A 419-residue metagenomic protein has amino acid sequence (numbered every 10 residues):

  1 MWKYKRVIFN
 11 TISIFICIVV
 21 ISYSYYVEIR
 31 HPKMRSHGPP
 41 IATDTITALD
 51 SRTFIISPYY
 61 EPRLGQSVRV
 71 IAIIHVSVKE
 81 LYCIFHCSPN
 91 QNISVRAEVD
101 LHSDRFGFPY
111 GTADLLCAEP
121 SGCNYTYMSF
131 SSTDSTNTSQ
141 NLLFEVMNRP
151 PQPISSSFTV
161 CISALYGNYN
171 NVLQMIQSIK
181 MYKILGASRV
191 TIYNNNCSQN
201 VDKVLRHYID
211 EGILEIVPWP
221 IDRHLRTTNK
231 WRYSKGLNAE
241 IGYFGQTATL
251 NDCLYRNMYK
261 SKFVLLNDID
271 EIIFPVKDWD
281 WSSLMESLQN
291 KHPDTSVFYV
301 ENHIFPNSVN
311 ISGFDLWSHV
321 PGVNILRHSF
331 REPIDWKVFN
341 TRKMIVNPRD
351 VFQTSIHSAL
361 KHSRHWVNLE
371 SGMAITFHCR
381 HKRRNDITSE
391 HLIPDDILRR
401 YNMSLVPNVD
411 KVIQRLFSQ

Functional and structural regions predicted by a protein language model:
W2-E145, S155, Y243, T247 (+2 more regions): Catalytic-site signature of metal-activated, phosphate-bearing donor transferases, centered on the GT-A/GT-A-like
F106, R149-C161, G167, N171 (+2 more regions): Active-site-proximal specificity loops/subdomain of glycosyltransferases
G167, C197-S198, I221-H224, D270-I272 (+2 more regions): Short, solvent-exposed loop/turn segments at secondary-structure junctions
Q174: An amphipathic, hydrophobic-aromatic interaction surface with interspersed Lys/Arg that forms lipid/phosphate-bearing
S178-S188: Short, acidic, metal-binding catalytic loop of nucleotide-sugar glycosyltransferases
K183, V204-I213, S282-N290: Short, surface-exposed basic-aromatic patches at helix termini and helix-loop junctions that form
A187, N195, D210, M258 (+2 more regions): Short amphipathic alpha-helices and their capping/turn residues within compact interaction modules
